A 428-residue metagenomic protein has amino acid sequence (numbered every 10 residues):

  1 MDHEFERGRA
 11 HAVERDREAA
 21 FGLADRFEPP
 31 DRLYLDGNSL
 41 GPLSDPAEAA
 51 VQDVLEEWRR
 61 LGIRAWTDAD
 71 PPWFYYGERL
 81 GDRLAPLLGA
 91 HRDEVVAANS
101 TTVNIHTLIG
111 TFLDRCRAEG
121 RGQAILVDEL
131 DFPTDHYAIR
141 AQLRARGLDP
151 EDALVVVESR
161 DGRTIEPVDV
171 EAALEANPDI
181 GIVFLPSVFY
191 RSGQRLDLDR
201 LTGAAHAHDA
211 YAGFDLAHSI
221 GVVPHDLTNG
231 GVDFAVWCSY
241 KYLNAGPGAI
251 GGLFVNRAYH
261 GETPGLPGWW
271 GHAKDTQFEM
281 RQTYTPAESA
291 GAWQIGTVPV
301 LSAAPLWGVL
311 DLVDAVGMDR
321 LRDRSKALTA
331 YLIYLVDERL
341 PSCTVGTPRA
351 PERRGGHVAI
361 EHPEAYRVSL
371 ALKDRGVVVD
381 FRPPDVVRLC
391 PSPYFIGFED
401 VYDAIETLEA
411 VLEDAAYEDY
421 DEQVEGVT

Functional and structural regions predicted by a protein language model:
M1-T428: Pyridoxal 5′-phosphate
